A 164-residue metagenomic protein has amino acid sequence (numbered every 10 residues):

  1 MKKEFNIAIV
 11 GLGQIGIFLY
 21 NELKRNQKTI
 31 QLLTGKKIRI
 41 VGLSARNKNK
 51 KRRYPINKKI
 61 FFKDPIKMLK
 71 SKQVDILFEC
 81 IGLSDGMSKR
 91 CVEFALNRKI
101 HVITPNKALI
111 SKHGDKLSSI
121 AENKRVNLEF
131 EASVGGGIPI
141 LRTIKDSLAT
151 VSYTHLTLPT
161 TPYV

Functional and structural regions predicted by a protein language model:
M1-N97: N-terminal glycine-/serine-/threonine-rich beta1-alpha1-beta2 phosphate-ribose binding loop of Rossmann-like
R46-K48, G82, K107-A108, S133-G135: Short, ordered loop/turn segments at secondary-structure junctions
L83, A95-K112: ADP-ribose/adenylate-binding Rossmann-like module
C91, L117, T154: Aromatic/hydrophobic pocket-lining residues that form π-stacking "cages" and hydrophobic walls in ligand
K107-E131: Rossmann-fold NAD(P)-binding glycine/threonine-rich loop
D146-L156: Conserved anion/nucleotide-ligand pocket segment
H155-V164: Single conserved hydrophobic/aromatic residue that forms the stacking wall/gate of nucleotide- or nucleobase-binding
